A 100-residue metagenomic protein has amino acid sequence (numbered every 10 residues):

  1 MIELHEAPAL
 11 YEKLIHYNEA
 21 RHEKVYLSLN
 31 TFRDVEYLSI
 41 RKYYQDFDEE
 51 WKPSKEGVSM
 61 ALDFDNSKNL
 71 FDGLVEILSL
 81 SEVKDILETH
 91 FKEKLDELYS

Functional and structural regions predicted by a protein language model:
M1-A20: Negatively charged, low-complexity tracts enriched in Asp/Glu with abundant Ser/Thr
H16-E19, K24-Y26, N30: Enzymes that process phosphate groups on RNA ends and nucleotide/triphosphate substrates
Y26-E56: A short, structured beta-strand/loop element
E56-S100: Mixed-charge, Lys/Arg-enriched low-complexity segments
